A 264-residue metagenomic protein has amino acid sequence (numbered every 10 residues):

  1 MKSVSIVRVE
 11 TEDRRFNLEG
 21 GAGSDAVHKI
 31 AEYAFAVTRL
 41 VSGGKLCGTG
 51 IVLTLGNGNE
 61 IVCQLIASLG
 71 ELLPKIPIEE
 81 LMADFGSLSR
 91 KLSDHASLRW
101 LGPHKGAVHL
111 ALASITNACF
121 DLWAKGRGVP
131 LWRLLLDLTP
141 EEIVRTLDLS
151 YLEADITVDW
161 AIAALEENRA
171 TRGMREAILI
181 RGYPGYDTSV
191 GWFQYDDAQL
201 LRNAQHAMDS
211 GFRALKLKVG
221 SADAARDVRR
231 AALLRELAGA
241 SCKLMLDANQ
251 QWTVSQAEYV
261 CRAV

Functional and structural regions predicted by a protein language model:
M1-L244, N249-E258, R262-A263: N-terminal capping/lid subdomain adjacent to the active-site entrance of alpha/beta enzymes
